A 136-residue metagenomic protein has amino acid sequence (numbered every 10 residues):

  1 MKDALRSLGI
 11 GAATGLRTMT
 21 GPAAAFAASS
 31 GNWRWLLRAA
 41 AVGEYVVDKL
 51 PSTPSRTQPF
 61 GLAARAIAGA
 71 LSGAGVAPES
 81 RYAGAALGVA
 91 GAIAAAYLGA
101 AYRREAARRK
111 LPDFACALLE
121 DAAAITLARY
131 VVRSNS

Functional and structural regions predicted by a protein language model:
M1-S136: Short amphipathic, positively biased membrane-proximal segments that drive organelle/inner-membrane targeting
